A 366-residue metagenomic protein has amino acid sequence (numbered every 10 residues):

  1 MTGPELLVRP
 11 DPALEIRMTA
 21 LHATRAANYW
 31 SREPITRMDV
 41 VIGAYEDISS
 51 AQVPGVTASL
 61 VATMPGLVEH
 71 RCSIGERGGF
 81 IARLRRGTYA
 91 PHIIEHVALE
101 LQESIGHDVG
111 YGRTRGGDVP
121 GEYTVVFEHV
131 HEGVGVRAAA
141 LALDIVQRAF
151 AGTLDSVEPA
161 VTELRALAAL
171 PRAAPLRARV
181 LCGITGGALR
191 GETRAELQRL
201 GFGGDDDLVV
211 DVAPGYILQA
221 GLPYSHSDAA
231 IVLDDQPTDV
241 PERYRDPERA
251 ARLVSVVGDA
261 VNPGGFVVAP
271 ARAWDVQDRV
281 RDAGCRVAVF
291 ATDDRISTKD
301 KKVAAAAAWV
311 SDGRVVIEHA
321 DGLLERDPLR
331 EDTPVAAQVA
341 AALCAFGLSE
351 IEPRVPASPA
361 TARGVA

Functional and structural regions predicted by a protein language model:
T2-G106: His/Glu-rich zincin catalytic helix
G55-V68, L141-S156: A common structural junction motif
G106-D144: M16 family metallopeptidases and their MPP-like homologs
T153-P175: Non-catalytic propeptide/linker segments at domain boundaries
A169-F202: Walker A (P-loop) phosphate-binding motif
G183, V209-D211, I231-L233: Structural motif
D206-I217: Switch II (G3) loop of P-loop NTPases
S227, L233-A366: Acidic, Mg2+-coordinating active-site environments of NTP-dependent enzymes
